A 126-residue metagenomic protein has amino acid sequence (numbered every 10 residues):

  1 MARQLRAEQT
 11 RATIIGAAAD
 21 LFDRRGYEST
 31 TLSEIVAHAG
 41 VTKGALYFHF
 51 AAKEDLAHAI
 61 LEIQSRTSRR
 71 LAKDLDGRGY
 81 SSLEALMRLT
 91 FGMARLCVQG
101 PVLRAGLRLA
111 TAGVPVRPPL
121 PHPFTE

Functional and structural regions predicted by a protein language model:
M1, F50, G113-R117: A short, mixed-charge helix-start or loop-turn motif at secondary-structure junctions
M1-R25, S29-V41, E54-H58, I63 (+2 more regions): Basic, helix-initiating cap at the start of DNA-binding domains
R6, P118-P119: Short, solvent-exposed loop/turn segments at secondary-structure boundaries
G44: Key DNA-contact positions within bacterial/archaeal DNA-binding proteins
Y47-F50, E54: A short His-aromatic
A59, R70-Q99, L103, V116 (+1 more regions): Hydrophobic alpha-helical connector segments
A105-G113: Short linear capping/connector segments at secondary-structure termini
